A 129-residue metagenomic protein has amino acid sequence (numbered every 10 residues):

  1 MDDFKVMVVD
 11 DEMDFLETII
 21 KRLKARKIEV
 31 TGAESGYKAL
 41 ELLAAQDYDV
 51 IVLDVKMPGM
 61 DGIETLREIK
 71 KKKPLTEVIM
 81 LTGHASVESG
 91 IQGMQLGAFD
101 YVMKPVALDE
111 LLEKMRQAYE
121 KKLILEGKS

Functional and structural regions predicted by a protein language model:
M13-T31: Two-component/phosphorelay signaling modules centered on CheY-like receiver
G32-E41, G62: Helix N-cap/capping motif at the beta->alpha junctions
E41, I63-P74: Short amphipathic alpha-helix used as the core "switch/output" element in two-component signaling
Q46-V52: Active-site beta3 strand of CheY-like receiver
M57: Receiver (REC) domain active-site loop signature in two-component systems and cognate sites in sensor histidine kinases
V106-R116: C-terminal output helix
